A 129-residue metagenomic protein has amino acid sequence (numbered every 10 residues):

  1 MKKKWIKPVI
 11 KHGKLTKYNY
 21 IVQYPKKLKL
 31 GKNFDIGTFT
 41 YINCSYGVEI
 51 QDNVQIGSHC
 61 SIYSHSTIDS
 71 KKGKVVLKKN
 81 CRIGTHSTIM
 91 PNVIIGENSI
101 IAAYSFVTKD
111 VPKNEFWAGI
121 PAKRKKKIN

Functional and structural regions predicted by a protein language model:
M1-S70, K74-I89, E97, K113 (+1 more regions): Domain-scale signature associated with acetyltransferase and cell-envelope carbohydrate enzymes
P91, A103, K109: Conserved coupling/switch loop of ABC ATPases
